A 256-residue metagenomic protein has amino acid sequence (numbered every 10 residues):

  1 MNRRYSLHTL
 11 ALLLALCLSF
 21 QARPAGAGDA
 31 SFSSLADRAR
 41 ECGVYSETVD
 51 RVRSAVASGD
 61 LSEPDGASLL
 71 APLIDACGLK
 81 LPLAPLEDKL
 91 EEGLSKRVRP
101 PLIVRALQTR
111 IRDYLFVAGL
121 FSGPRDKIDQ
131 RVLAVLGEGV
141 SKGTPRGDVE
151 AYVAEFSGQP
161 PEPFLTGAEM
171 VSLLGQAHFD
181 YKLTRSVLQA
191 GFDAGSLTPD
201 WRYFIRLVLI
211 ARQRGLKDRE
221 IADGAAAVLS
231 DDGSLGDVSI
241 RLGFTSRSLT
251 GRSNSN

Functional and structural regions predicted by a protein language model:
M1-Y5: N-terminal secretory signal peptides that target proteins for export/translocation
S6-L7, A11, G26: Sequence-pattern detector for short linear motifs and compositional/periodic biases rather than a specific fold
T9-Q21: Bacterial N-terminal signal peptides
P24-N256: General marker for long, soluble alpha-helical cores
